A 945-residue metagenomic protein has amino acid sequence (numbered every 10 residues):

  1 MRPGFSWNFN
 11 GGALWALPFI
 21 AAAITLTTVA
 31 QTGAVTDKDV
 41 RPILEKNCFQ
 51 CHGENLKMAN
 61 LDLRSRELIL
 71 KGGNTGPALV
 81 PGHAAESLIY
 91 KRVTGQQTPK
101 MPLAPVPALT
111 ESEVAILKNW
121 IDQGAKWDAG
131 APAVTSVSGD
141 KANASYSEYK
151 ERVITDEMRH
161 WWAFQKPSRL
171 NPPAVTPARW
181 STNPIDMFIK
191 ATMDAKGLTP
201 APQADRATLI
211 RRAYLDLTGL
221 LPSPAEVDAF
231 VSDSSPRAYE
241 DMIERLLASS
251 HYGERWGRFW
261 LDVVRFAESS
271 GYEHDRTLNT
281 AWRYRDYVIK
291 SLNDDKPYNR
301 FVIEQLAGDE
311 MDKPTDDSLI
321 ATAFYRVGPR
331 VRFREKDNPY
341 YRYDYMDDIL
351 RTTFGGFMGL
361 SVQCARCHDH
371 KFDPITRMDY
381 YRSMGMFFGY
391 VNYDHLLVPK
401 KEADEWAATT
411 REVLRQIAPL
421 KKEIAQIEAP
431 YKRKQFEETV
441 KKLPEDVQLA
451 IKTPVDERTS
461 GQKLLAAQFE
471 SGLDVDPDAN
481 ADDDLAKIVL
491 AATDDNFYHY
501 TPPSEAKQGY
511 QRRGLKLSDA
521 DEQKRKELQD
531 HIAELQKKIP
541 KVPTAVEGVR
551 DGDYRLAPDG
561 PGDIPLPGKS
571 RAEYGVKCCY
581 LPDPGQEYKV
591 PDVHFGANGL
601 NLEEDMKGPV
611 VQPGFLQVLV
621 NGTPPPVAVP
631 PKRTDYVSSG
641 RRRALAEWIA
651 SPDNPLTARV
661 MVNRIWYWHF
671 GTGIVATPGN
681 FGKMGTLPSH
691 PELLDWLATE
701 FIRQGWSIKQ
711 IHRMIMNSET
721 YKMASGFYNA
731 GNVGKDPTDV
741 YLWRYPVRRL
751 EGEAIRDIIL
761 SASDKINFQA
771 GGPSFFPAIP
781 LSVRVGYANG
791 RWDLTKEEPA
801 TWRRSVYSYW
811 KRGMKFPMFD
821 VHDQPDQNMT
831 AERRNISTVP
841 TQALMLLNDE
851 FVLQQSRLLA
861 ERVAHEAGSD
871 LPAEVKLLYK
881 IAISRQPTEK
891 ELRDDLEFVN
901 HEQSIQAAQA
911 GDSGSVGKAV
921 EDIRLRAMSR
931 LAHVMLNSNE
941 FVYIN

Functional and structural regions predicted by a protein language model:
M1-G11: N-terminal secretory signal peptides that target proteins for export/translocation
W15-T27: Bacterial N-terminal signal peptides
T28-K118, K126-K190, A207-R212, P222-F230 (+5 more regions): Solvent-exposed helix-loop boundary motif
L61-L68, G130, S136-N171, N279-A281 (+12 more regions): Primarily the internal scaffold of c-type cytochrome electron-transfer domains, especially repeated/multiheme c-type
N119-G124, A778: Short, well-ordered beta-strand segments
T176-H251, R265-K313, P374, A418-I424 (+6 more regions): Primarily short, surface-exposed interaction patches in extracytoplasmic proteins
L931: Globin-like tetrapyrrole-binding proteins
